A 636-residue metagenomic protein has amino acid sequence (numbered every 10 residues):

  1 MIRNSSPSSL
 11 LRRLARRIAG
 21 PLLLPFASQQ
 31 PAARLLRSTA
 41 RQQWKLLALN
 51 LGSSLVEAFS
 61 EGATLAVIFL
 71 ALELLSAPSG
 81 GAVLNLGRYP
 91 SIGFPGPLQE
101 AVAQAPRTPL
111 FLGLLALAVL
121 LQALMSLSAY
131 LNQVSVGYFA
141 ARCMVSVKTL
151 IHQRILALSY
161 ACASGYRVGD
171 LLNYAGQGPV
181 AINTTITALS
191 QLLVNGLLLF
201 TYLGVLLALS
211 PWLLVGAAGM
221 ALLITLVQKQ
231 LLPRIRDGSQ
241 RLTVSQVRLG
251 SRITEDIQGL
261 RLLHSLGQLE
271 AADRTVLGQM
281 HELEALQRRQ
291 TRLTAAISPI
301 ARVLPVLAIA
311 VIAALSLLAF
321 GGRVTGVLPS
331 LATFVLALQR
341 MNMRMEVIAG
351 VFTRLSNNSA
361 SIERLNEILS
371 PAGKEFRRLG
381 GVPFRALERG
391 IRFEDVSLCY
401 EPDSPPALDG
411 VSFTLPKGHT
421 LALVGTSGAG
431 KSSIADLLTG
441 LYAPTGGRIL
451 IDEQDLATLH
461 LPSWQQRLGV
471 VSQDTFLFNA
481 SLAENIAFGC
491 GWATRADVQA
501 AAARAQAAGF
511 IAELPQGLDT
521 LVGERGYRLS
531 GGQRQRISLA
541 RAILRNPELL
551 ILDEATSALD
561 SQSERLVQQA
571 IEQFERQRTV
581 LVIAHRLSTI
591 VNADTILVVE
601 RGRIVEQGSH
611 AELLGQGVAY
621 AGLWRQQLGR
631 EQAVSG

Functional and structural regions predicted by a protein language model:
M1-F69, L74-A118, L124, L131-V136 (+8 more regions): Membrane-integrated ABC transporters
T39-A40, V136, L156-T201, Q258: Juxtamembrane loop-to-helix connectors within ABC transporter transmembrane domains
R41-K45, Y160-A161, Q177-L189, D237-S245 (+7 more regions): An intracellular "coupling" helix at the cytosolic face of ABC transporter transmembrane type-1 domains
A118-M125, A129, A221-L222, T294-P305 (+1 more regions): Hydrophobic alpha-helical segments in the permease module
S190-L232, Q290-A332: A hydrophobic transmembrane-helix motif
Q268, R292-A295, R340-I368: Cytosolic ends of transmembrane helices, especially the final helix of ABC transmembrane type-1 domains
F384-G636: ABC-type nucleotide-binding domain
